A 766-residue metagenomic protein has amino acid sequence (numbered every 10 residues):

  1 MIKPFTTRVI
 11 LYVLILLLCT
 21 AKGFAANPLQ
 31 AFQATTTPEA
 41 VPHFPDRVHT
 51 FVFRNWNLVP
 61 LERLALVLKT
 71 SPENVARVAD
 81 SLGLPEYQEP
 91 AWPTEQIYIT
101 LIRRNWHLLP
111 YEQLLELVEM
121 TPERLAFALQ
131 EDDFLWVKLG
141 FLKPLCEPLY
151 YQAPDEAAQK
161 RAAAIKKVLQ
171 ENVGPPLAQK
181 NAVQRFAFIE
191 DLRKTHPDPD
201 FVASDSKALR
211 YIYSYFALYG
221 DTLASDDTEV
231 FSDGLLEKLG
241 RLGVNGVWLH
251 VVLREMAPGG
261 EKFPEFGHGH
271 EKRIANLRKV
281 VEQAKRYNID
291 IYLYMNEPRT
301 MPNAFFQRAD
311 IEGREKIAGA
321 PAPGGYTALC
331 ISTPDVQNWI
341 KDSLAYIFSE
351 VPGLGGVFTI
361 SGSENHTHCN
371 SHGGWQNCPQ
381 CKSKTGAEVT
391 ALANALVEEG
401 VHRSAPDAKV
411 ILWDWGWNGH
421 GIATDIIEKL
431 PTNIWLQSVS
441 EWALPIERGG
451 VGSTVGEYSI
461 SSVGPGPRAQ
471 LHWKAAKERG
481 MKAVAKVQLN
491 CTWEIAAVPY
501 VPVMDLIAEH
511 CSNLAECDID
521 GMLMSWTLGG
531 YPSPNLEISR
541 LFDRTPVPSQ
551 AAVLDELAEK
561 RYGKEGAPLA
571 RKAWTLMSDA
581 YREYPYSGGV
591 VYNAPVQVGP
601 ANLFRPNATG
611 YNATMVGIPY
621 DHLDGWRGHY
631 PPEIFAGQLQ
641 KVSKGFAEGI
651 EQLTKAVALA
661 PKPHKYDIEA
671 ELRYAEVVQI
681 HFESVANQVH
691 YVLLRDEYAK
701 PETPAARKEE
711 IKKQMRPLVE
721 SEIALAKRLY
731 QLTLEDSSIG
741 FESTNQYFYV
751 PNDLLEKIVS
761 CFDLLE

Functional and structural regions predicted by a protein language model:
M1-L11: Bacterial N-terminal signal peptides that target proteins for export
V9-K22: Bacterial N-terminal signal peptides
N27-V202: Long, charge-rich, low-complexity intrinsically disordered regions
E39, H268-A275, T327-N338, Q380-V389 (+2 more regions): Alpha-helix capping and helix-loop boundary segments enriched in small/acidic/polar residues
T70, M120, V244, Y287-I289 (+3 more regions): Short glycine/serine/threonine/alanine-rich loop segments
E131, W136-L142, A158-G362, T367-W375 (+3 more regions): Feature activates predominantly on carbohydrate-active enzymes
H196-K207, A217, T228-S232, S349 (+1 more regions): Substrate-binding groove of N-acetylhexosamine-processing glycoside hydrolases
